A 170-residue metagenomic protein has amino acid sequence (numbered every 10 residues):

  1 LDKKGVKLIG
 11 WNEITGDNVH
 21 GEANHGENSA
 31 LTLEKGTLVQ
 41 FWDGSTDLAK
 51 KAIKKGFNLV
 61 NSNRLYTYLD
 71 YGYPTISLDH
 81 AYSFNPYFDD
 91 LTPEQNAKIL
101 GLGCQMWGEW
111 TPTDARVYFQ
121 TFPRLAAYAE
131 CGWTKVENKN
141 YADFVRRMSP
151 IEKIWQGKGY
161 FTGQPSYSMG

Functional and structural regions predicted by a protein language model:
L1-I9: Substrate-binding cleft of carbohydrate-active enzyme catalytic domains
G10-G170: Flexible, acidic glycine-rich loops studded with aromatic residues
